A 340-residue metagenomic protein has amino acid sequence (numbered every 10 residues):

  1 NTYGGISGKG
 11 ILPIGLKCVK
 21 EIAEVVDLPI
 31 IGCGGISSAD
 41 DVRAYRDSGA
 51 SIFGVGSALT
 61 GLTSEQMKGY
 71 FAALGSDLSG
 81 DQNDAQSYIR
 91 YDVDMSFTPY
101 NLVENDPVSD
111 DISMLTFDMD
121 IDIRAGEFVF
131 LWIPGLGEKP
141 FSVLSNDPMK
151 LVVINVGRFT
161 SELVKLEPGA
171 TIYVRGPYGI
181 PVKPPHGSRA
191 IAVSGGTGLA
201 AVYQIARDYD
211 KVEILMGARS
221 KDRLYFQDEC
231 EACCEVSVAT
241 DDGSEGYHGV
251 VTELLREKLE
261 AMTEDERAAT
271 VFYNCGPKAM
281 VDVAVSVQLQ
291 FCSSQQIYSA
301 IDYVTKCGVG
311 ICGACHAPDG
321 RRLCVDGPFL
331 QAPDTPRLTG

Functional and structural regions predicted by a protein language model:
N1-L28, L62-G69, D241-S244: Glycine/Thr-rich beta-alpha phosphate-binding loop at enzyme active sites
V26-I30, A50-S51, Q295: Short, well-ordered coil/turn segments that N-cap beta-strands
L28-D40, Y303-V304: Glycine-rich beta-to-alpha transition loops that act as phosphate-gripper elements at the mouths of alpha/beta enzyme
G35-I36, V42-G69, P277: Glycine-rich phosphate-binding active-site loops on the catalytic face of alpha/beta enzymes
D81-R90, G137-S145, G179-H186: Short, Lys/Arg- and Gly-enriched loop/turn segments at beta-strand edges
D94-Y173: Ferredoxin-reductase
R158-T305: FNR/FR-type flavoprotein reductase catalytic core
V283-S286, Q290-F291, Y298, G313-G340: Iron-sulfur (Fe-S) cluster-binding segments and ferredoxin-like electron-carrier domains, especially [2Fe-2S]
